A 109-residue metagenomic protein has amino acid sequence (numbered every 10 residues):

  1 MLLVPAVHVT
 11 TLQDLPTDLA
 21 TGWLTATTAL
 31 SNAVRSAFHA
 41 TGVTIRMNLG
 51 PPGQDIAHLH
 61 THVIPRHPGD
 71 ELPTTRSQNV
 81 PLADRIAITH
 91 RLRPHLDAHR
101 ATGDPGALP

Functional and structural regions predicted by a protein language model:
M1-P109: HIT superfamily nucleotide-processing domains
